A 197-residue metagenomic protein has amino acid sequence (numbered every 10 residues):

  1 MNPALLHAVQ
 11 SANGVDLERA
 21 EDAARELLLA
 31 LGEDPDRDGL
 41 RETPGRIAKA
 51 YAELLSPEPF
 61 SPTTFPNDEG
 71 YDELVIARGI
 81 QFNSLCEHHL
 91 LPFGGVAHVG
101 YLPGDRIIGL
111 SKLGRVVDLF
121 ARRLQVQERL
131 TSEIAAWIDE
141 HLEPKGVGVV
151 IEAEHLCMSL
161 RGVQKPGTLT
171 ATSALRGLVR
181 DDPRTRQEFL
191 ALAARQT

Functional and structural regions predicted by a protein language model:
M1-T197: A domain-level signal for the structural core that forms small-molecule/cofactor-binding pockets and catalytic centers
